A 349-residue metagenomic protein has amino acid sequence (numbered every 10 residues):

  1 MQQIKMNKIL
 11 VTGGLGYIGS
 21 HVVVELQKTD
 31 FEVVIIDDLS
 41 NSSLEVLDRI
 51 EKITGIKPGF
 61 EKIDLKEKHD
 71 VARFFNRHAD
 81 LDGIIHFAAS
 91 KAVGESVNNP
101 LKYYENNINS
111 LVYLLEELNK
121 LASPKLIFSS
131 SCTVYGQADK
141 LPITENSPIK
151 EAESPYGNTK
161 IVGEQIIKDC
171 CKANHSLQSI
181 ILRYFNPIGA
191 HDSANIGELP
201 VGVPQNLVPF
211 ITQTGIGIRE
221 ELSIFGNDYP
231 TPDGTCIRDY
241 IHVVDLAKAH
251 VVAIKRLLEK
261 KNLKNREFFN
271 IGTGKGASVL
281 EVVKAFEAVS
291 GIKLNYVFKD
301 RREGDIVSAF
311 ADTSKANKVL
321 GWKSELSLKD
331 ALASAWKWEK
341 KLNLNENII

Functional and structural regions predicted by a protein language model:
M1-A190: N-terminal Rossmann-like NAD(P)+-binding domain of SDR-like oxidoreductases, especially those catalyzing
G13, D37, E61, H86 (+9 more regions): Short, flexible active-site loop motifs that bind/organize anionic cofactors or intermediates
Y17, S154, R183, E198 (+4 more regions): Amphipathic alpha-helical recognition patches that constitute DNA-binding helices
I63, E67, V203-P204, K275 (+1 more regions): Residue-level signature of the cytosolic catalytic core of signaling kinases
Y104, E153-I161, G197, V201-Q205 (+2 more regions): Short-chain dehydrogenase/reductase
N119, E198-V203, G304, K323: A general boundary/transition motif marking the beginning of the first structured unit of a protein
S193-N195: Catalytic core of nucleotidyl cyclases, primarily class III adenylyl/guanylyl cyclases
L207-I349: C-terminal substrate-binding subdomain of Rossmann-fold SDR/epimerase-dehydratase oxidoreductases
